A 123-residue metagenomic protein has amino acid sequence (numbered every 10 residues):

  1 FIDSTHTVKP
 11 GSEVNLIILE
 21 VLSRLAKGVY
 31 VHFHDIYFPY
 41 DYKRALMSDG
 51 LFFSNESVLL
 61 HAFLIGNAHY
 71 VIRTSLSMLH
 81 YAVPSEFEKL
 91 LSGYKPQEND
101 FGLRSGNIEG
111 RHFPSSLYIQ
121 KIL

Functional and structural regions predicted by a protein language model:
F1-D3: Redox-cofactor binding/interface segments in oxidoreductases and associated redox assembly factors
H6-K95, N99-D100, G106-S115, K121-I122: C-terminal substrate-binding/active-site "lid" region of AdoMet-derived donor-dependent transferases
